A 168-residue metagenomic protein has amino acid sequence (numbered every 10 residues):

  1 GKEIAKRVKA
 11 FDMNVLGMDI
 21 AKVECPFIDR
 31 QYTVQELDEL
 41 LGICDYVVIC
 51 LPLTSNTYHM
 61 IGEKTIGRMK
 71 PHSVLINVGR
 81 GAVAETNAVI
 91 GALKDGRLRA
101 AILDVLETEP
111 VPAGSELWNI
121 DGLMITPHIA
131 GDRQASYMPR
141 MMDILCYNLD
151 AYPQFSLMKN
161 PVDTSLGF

Functional and structural regions predicted by a protein language model:
G1-K2, R80-G81, H128: Alpha-helical hinge/cap motifs
G1-K9: Glycine-rich adenosine-cofactor-binding loop
F11, F27, N119-D121: Short, structured coil segments at secondary-structure junctions
V15-G17: Short beta-strand "acidic-cap" motif of Rossmann-like dinucleotide-binding folds
I20-E116: Rossmann-like adenosine-cofactor binding region
E109-F168: C-terminal helix-to-coil terminal segments
